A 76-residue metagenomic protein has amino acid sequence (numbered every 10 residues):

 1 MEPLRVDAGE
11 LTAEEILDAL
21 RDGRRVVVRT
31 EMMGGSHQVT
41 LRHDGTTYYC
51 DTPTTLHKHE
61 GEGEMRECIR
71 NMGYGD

Functional and structural regions predicted by a protein language model:
M1-P3, G73-D76: Short intrinsically disordered terminal tails
M1-T30: Negatively charged, low-complexity tracts enriched in Asp/Glu with abundant Ser/Thr
D22, M33-G35, E62: Accessory recognition modules or surfaces
E31-T54, M72: Short aromatic-glycine-(Arg/Gly/Cys) micro-motifs in beta-strand/loop hairpins
P53, H59-G75: A short, charged, amphipathic alpha-helix used as a generic interaction element across diverse proteins
